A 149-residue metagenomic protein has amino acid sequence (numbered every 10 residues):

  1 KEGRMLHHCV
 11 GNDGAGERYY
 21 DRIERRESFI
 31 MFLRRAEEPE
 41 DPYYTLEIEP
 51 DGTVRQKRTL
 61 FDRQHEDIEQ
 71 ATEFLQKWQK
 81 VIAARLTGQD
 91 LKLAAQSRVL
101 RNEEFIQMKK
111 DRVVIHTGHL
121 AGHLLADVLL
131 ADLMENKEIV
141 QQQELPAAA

Functional and structural regions predicted by a protein language model:
K1-A149: Catalytic-core elements of nucleic-acid end-processing and repair enzymes
